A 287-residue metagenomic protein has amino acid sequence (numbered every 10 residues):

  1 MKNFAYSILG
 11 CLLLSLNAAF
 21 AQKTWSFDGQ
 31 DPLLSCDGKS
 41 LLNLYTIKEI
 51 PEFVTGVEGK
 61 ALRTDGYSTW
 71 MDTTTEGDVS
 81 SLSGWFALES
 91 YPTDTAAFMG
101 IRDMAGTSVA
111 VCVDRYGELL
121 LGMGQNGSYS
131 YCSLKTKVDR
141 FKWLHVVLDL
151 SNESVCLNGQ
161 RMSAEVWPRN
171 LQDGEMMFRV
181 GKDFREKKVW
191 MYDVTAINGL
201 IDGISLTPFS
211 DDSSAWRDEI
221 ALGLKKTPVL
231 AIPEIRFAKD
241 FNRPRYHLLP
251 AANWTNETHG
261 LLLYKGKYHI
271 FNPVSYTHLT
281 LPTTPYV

Functional and structural regions predicted by a protein language model:
K23-D31, S35-N43, E52-S130, P208-W216: Extracellular glycan-recognition modules
D72-L82, K135-K142, L171, V194-L200: Extracellular/lumenal carbohydrate-interaction signature centered on repeated Trp-anchored short motifs
M123-L144: Short, aromatic/His-centered strand-loop micro-motif at the edge of beta-sheets
K142-V155: Short tryptophan-centered beta-strand motifs in secreted/extracellular beta-sheet-rich domains of glycan-recognition
E165-L200: Flexible glycan-contacting loops in extracellular carbohydrate-active proteins
L200-R236: Extended recognition patches within non-cytosolic domains
K225-V274: N-terminal regions that are enriched for targeting/export leaders and immediately downstream pro/stem segments
T277-T283: Conserved small/polar residues in nucleotide/adenosyl-binding loops
